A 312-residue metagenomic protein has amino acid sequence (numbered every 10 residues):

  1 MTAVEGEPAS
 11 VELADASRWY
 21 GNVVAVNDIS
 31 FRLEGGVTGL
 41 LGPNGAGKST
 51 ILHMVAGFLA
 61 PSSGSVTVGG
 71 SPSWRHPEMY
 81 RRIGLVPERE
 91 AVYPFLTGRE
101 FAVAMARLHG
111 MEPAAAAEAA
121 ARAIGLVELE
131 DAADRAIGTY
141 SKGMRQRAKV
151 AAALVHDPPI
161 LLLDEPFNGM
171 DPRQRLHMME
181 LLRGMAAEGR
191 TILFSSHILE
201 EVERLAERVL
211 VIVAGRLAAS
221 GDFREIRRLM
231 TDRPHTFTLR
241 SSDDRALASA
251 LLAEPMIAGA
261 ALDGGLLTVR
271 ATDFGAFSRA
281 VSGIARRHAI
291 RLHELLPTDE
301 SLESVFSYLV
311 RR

Functional and structural regions predicted by a protein language model:
P43-G47: Walker A (P-loop) phosphate-binding loop of ABC-type ATPase nucleotide-binding domains
A56: Helix-to-loop junction immediately C-terminal to a conserved catalytic motif
G64-M79: Conserved ABC transporter NBD signature motif
V103, R107, A114-A132: Conserved ABC ATPase "signature" region
L161-E165: Catalytic Walker B motif of ABC-type/P-loop ATPase nucleotide-binding domains
M178-T272: ABC transporter nucleotide-binding domain
